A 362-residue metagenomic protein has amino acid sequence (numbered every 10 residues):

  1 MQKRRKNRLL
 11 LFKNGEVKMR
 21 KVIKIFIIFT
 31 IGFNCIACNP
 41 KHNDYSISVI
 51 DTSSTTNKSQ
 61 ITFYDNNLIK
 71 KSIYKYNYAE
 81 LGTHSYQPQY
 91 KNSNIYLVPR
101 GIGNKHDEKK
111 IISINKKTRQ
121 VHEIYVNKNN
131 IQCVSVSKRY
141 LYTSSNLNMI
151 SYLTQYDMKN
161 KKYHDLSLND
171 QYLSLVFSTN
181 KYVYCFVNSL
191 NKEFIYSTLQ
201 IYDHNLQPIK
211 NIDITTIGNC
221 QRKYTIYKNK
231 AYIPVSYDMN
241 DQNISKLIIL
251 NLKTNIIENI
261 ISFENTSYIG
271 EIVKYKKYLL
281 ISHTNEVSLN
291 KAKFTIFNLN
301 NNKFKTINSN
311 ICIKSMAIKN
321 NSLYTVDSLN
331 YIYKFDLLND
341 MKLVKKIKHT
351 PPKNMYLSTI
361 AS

Functional and structural regions predicted by a protein language model:
C38-Y76: An edge-strand/N-cap motif at the start of beta-rich repeat modules
V49, L97-V98, T143, C185 (+3 more regions): Residue position within the beta-strands of beta-propeller blades
T55-F63, N104-I112, M149-T154, K192-Q200 (+3 more regions): Structural motif
L68-V136: Post-signal peptide N-terminal segment of secreted/secretory-pathway proteins
I69-A79, R119-V126, K161-L168, Q207-I214 (+3 more regions): A short beta-strand motif characteristic of beta-propeller blades
E80-K91, K128-K138, D170-N180, T216-Y227 (+3 more regions): Repeated scaffold domains used in trafficking and secretory/extracellular systems, primarily beta-propellers
D170-Y275, L279, H283-V287: Acidic, serine/threonine- and glycine-rich low-complexity intrinsically disordered segments that serve as flexible
S328-Y333, L338-S362: Blade-level signature of beta-propeller repeat domains, shared across WD40, Kelch, NHL, RCC1 and BNR/Asp-box propellers
